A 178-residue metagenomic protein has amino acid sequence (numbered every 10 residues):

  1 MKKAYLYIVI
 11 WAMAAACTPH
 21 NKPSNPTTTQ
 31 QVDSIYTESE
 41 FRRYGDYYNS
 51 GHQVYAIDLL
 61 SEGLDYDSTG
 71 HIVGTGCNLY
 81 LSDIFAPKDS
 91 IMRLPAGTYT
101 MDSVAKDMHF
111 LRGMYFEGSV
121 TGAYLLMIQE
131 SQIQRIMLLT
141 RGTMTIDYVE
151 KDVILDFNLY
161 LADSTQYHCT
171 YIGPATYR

Functional and structural regions predicted by a protein language model:
M1-A4: Positively charged n-region of N-terminal signal peptides that target proteins for export
Y7-I8: Sec-dependent N-terminal signal peptides
M13-A16: C-terminal motif of bacterial Sec signal peptides marking the signal peptidase cleavage site
T18-N21: Bacterial signal peptide processing site
P23-P26, D83, T140-M144, D156-R178: Edge beta-strand at a domain terminus
N25-R43: Post-signal peptide N-terminal segment of mature Sec-exported envelope proteins
Y48-T145: Surface-exposed helix/loop patches within compact recognition domains
V54-Y55, E150-D156: Short, hydrophobic/aromatic-rich segments at coil-to-beta transitions
